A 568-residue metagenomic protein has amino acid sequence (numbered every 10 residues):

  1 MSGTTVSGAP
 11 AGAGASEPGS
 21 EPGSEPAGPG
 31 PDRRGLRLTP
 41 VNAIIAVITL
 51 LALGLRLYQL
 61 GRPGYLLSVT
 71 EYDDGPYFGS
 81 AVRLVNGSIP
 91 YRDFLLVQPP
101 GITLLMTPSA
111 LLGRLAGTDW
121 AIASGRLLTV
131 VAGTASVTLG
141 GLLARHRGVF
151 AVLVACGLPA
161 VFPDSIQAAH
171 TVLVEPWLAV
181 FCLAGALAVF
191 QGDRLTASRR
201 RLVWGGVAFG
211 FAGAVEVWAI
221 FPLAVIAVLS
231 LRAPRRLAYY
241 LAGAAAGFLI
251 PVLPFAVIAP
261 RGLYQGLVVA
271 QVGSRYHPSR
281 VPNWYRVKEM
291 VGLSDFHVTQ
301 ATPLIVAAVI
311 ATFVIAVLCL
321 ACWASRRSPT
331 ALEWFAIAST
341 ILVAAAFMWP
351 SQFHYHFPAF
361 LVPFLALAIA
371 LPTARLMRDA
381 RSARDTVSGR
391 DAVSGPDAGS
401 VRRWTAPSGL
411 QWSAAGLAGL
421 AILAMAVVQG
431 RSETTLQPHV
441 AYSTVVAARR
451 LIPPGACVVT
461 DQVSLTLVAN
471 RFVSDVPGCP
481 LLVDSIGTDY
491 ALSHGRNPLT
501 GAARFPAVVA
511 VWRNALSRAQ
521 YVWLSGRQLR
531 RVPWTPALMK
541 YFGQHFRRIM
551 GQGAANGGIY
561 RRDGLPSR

Functional and structural regions predicted by a protein language model:
P76-V82, F94-G117, L127, N283-D295: Short hydrophobic/aromatic helix or loop-helix immediately within or flanking a transmembrane segment in polytopic
Q98, W218-A219, A424-L565: Extracytoplasmic
T138-G141, A246, F296-T330, I337 (+1 more regions): Hydrophobic, aromatic-rich transmembrane alpha-helices and their immediate juxtamembrane boundary segments
G140-V161, V180, L332-W334: Transmembrane-helix signature of polytopic, membrane-embedded enzymes that assemble or transfer cell-envelope glycans
R145-F150, C182-W204, L231, I315-S328 (+3 more regions): Membrane-interface transmembrane helices that cradle and orient dolichyl/undecaprenyl
A168-A169, E175-L178, V215, F221 (+1 more regions): Hydrophobic/aromatic-rich transmembrane helices and adjacent perimembrane loops
F209, F221-F248, A321-A324: Perimembrane helix-loop-helix junctions
A238-E289, P303: Membrane-lumen/periplasm interface segments of specific transmembrane helices in polyprenyl phosphate-linked
